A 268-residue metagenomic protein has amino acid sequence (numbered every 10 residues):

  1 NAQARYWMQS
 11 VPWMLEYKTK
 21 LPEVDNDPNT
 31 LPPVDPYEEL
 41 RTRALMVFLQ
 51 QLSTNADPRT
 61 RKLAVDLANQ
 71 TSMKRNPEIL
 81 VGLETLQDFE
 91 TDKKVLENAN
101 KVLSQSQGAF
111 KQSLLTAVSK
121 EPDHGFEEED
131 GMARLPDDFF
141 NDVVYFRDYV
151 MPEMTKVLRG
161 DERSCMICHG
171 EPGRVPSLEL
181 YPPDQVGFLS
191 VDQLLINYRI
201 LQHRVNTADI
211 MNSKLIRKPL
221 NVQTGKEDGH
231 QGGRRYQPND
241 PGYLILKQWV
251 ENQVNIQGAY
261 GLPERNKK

Functional and structural regions predicted by a protein language model:
N1, Y6, N26-V34, E97-K268: Aromatic- and Gly/Pro-enriched helix-to-coil junctions and flexible linker segments
A2, P58-R59, F89-K94: Alpha-helix N-cap/helix-start positions at coil->helix boundaries
W7-S10, M14, K18-P28, E39-Q51 (+2 more regions): Amphipathic alpha-helical scaffolding segments comprising HEAT/armadillo-like alpha-solenoid repeats
S10-W13, P36, L67-Q70, L86 (+1 more regions): Core register positions within helices of long alpha-helical scaffolds
M14, K18, L52, A68-T71 (+2 more regions): Generic structural signal for hydrophobic core residues of well-folded globular domains
L45-M46, R61-K62, L80, L96 (+1 more regions): Residue-level signal for cytosolic alpha-helical hairpin/rod architecture
L52-A56, A68, Q87-T91: Alpha-solenoid helical repeat architecture
M73-K74, R159: Short coil/turn and helix-start
